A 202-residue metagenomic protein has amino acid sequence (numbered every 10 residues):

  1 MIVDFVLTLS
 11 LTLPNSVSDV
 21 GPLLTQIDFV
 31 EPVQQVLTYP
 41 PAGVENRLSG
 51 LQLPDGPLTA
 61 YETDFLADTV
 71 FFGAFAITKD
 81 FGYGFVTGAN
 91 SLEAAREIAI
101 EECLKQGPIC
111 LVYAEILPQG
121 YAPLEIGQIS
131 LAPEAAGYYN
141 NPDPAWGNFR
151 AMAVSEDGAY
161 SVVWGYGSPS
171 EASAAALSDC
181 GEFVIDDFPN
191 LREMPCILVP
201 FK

Functional and structural regions predicted by a protein language model:
M1-N15: Sec-dependent N-terminal signal peptides
L13-K202: Secreted/extracellular ectodomain signature
